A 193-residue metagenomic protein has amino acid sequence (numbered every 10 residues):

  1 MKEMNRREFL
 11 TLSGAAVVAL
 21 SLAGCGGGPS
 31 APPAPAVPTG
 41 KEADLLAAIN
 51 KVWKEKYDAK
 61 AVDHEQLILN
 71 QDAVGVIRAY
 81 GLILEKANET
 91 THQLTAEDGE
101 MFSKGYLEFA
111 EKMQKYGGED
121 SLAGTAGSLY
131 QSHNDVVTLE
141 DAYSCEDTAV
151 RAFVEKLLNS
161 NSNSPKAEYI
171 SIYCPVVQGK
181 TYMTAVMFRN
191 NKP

Functional and structural regions predicted by a protein language model:
M1-L20: N-terminal secretory signal peptides and thylakoid transit peptides that target proteins across membranes
F9, L45, I49, W53 (+2 more regions): Hydrophobic beta-strand residues in large extracellular and virion-surface proteins
P32-K112: Short, well-ordered surface patches within globular domains
E100-P193: A well-ordered secondary-structure block
